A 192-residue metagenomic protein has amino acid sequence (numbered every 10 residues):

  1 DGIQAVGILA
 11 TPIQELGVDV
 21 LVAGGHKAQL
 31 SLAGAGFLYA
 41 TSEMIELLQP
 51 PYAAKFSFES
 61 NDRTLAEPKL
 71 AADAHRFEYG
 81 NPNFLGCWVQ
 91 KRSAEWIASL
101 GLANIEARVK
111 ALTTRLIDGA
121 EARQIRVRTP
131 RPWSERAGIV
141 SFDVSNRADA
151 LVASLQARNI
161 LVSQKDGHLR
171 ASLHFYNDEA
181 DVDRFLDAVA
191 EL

Functional and structural regions predicted by a protein language model:
G2-L192: Pyridoxal 5′-phosphate
